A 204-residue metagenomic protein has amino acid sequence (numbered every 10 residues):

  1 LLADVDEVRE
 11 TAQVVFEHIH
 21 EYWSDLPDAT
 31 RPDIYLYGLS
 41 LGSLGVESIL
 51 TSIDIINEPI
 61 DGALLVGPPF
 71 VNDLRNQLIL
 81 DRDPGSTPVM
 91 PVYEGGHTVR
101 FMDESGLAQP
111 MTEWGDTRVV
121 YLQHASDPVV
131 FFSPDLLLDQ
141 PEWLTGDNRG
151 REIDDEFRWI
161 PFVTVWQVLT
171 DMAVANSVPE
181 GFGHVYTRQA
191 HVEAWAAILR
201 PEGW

Functional and structural regions predicted by a protein language model:
L1-P32, T51-W204: C-terminal His-loop and adjacent cap/lid subdomain of alpha/beta-hydrolase
L36-V46: Gly/Ala-rich beta-loop-alpha elbow adjacent to hydrolase catalytic centers
